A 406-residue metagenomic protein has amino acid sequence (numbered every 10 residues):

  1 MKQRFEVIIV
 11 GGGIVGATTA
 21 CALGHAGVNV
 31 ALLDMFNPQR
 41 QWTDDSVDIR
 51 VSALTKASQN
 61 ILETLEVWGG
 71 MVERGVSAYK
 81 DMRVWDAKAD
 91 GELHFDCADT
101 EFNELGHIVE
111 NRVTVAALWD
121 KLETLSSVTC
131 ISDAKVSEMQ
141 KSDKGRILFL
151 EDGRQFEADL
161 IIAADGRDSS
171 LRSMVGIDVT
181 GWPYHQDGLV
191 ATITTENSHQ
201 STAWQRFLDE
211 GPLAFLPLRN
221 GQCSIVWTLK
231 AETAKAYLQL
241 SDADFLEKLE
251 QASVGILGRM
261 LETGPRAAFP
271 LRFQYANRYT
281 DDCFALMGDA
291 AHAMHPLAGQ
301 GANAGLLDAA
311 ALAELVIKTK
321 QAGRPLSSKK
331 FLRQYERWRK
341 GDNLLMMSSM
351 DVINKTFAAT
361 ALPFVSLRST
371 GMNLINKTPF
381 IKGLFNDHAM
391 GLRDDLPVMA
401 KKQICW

Functional and structural regions predicted by a protein language model:
K2-R4, R74-M174, W182-D187: Conserved N-terminal helical subregion
F5-L32: N-terminal Rossmann-like FAD-binding beta1-loop-alpha1 element of flavoenzymes
V15, P38, D168: Conserved Rossmann-like nucleotide-cofactor binding loop
G24-V47: Glycine-rich FAD pyrophosphate-binding loop
S46-A87: N-terminal FAD cofactor-binding segment of flavoenzymes
L62, G145-I147, D152-Q155, L160-R266 (+2 more regions): Conserved FAD-binding catalytic core of PHBH/FMO-like flavoproteins
K235-S327: FAD/FMN-dependent oxidoreductases across multiple families
E314-W406: C-terminal helical "tail/cap" subdomain of flavin- and related membrane-associated enzymes
